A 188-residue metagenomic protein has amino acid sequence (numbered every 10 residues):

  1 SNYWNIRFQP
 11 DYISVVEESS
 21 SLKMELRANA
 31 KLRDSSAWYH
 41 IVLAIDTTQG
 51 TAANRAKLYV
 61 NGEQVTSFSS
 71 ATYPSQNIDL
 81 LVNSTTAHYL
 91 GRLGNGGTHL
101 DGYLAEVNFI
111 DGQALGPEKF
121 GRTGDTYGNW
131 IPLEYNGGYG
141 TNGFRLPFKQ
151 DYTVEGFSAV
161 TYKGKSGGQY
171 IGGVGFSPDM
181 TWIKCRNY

Functional and structural regions predicted by a protein language model:
S1, I41-L43, L90, L104-F109 (+2 more regions): Short hydrophobic/aromatic patches on beta-strands that form ligand-binding or substrate-lining surfaces
S1-N5, D11-V15, A87-H88, G143-F144 (+1 more regions): Short Gly/Ser/Thr-biased coil->beta-strand turn/linker motifs that build repetitive extracellular beta-solenoid/fiber
W4-N77: Extracellular glycan-interaction surfaces
E17, I45-T47, G94, Q150 (+1 more regions): Short beta-strand segments enriched in hydrophobic/aromatic residues within well-folded beta-rich domains
K23-R33, L93-G96, I131-N136, G168-G172: Short surface loop/edge beta-strand patches of beta-sandwich-type extracellular domains that form ligand-contact sites
G50-A52, K57, T66-T72, Y103-T153: Extended recognition patches within non-cytosolic domains
D79-L104: Extracellular glycan-interaction patches encoded by glycine-rich segments
N136-G140, F144-Y188: Charged, alpha-helix-forming regions
